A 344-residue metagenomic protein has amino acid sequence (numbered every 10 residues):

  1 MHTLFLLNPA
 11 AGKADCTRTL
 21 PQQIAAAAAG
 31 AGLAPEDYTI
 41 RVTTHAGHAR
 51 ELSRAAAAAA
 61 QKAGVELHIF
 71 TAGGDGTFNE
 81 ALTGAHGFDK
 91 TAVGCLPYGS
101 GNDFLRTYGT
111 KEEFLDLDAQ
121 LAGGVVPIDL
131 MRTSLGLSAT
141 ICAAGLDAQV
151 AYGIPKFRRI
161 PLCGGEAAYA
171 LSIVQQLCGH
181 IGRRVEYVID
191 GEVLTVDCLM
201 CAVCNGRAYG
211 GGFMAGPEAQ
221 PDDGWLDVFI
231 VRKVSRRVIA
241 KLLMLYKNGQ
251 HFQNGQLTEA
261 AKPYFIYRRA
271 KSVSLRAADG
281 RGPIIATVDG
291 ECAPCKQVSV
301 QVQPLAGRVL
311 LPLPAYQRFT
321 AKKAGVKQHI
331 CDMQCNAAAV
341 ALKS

Functional and structural regions predicted by a protein language model:
M1-I69, Y316, K323-C335, L342-S344: ATP/NTP phosphate-donor binding region
P9, A72-G74, L96-Y98: Glycine-rich beta-strand-to-loop/alpha-helix junction loops that act as flexible
G12-C16, G210, V309: Short N-terminal binding/cap micro-motifs at the start of the first secondary-structure element
T43, G87-V203: Catalytic core of DAGKc-family lipid kinases
T77-D89: Short Gly/Thr/Asp-enriched flexible loops that form oxyanion-binding sites at enzyme active sites
A143, D147, A202-G216, E291-C292: Glycine-rich phosphate/pyrophosphate-binding beta-alpha loops
R158-A168, G211-G212, P217-A240: Gly/Ser/Thr-rich active-site loops/lids in small-molecule metabolic enzymes that frequently grip phosphoryl groups
I189, Q220, I230-S344: ATP/nucleoside-binding phosphotransfer catalytic cores, i.e., glycine-rich phosphate-binding loops
